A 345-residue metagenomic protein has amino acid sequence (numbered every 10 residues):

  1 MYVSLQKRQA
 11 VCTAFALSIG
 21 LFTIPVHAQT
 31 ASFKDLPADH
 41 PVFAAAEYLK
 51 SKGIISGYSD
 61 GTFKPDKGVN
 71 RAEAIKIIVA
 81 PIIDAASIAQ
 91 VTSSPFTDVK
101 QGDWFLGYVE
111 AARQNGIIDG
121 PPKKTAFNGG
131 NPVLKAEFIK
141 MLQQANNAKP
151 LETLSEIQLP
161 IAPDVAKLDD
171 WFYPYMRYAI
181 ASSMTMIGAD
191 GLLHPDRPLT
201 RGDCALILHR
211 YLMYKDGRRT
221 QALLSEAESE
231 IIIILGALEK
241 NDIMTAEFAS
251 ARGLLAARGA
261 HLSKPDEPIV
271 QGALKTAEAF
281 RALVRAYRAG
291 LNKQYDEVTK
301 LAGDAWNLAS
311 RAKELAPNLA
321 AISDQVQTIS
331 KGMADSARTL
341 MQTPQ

Functional and structural regions predicted by a protein language model:
Y2-S4, F15-P41, S56-A72, V79-G107 (+7 more regions): Feature responds to low-complexity, polar/acidic, surface-exposed segments characteristic of secreted/exported proteins
R8-A14: Sec-dependent signal peptide recognition, specifically the positively charged N-region followed immediately by
F43-A46, V109-E110, Y173-R177, L254 (+1 more regions): Hydrophobic core segments within long, regular secondary-structure runs in both alpha- and beta-rich folds
A46-L49, A74, I78, A112 (+2 more regions): A short amphipathic alpha-helical interaction element
